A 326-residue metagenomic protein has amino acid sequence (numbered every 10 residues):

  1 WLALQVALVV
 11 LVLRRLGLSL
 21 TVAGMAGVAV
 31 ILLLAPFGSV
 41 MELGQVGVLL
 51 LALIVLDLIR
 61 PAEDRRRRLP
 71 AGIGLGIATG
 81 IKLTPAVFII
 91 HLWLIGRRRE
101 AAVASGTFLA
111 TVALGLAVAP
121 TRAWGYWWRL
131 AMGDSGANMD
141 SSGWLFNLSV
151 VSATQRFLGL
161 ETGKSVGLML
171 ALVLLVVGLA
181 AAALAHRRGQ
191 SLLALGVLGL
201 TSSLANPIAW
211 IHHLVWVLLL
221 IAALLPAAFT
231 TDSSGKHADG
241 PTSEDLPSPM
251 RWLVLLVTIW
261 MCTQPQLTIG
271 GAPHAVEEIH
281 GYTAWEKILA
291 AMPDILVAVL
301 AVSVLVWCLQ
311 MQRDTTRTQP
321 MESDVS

Functional and structural regions predicted by a protein language model:
W1-P70, I95-L214, A227, H280-P293 (+1 more regions): Primarily membrane-embedded glycan-assembly and transfer machineries that use lipid-linked glycans
A3, A104-L109, R129, V217-L218 (+2 more regions): Short alpha-helical "patches" and their helix-cap loops
A23-V30, S191-L192, G196-G199, S234-P265: Loop-to-helix entry and N-terminal half of a specific, functionally important transmembrane alpha helix in multi-pass
V46-V55, L83-A86, L214-A222, V297-A298: Hydrophobic core segments of transmembrane alpha-helices in multi-pass, intramembrane catalytic enzymes
L75-L92, A205-W216: Transmembrane helices and adjacent periplasmic/lumenal helix-loop junctions of polyprenol-phosphate-dependent
L225-F229, G240-S326: Aromatic-enriched
